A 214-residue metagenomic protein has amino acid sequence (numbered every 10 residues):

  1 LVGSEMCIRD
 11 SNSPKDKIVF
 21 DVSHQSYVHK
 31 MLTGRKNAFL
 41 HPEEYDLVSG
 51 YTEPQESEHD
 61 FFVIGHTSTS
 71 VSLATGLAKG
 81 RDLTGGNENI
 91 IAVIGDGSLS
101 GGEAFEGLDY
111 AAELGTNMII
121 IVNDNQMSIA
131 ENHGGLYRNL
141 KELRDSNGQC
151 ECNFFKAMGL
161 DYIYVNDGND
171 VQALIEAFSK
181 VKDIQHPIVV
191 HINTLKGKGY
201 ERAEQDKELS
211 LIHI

Functional and structural regions predicted by a protein language model:
S4-E5, R9-L114: Cofactor-binding active-site loop characterized by glycine-rich and histidine/acidic residues
V19-V22, V93-I94, I119-N123, H191-K196: Short beta-strand segments
H24, N125-M127, N169, T194-G199: Glycine-rich beta-alpha junction loops
V28-G34, L99-L108, A130-G135, K141 (+2 more regions): Short acidic, glycine/serine/threonine-rich loops at helix termini
K79-N89, G134-A177: Conserved thiamine diphosphate
A112-Y137, L143-D145: Mobile "lid/hinge" segments at catalytic clefts and subdomain interfaces of large enzymes
Q172-L211: Terminal amphipathic helices with adjacent charged low-complexity linkers/tails
